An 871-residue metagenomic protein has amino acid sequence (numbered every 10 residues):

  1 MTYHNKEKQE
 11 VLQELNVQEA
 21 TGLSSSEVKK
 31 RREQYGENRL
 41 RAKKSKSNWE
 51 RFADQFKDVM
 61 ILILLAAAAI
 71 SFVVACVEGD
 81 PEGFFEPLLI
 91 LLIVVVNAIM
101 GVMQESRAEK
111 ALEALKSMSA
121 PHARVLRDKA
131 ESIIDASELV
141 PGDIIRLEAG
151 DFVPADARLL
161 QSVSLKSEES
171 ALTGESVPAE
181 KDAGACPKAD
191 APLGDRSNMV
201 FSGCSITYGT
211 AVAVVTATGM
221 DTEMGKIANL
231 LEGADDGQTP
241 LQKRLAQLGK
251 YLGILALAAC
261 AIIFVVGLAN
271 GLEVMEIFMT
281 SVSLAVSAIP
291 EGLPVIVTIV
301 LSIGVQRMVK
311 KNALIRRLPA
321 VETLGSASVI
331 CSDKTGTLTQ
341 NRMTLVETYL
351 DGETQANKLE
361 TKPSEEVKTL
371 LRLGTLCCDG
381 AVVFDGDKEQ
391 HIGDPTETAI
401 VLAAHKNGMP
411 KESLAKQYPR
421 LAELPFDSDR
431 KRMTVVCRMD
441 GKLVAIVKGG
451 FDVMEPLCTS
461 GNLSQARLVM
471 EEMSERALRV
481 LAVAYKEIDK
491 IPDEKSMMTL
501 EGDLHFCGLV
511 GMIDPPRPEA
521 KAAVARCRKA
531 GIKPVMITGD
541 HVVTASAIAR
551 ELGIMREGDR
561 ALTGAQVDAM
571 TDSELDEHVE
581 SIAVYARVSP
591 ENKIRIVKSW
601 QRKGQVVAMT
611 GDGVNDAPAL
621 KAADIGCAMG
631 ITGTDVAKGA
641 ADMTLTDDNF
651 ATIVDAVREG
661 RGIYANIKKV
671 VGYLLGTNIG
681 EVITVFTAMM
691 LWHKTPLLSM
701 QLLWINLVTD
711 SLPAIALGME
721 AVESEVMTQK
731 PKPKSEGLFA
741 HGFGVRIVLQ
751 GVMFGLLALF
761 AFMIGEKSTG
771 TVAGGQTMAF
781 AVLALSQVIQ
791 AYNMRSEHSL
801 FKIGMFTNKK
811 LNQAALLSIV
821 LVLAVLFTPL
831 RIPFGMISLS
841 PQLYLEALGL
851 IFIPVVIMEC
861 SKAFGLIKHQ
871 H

Functional and structural regions predicted by a protein language model:
M1-T728, L738-F739, V752, F780 (+1 more regions): Conserved cytosolic headpiece of P-type ATPases
V77, R746-A761: Alpha-helical transmembrane segments of multi-pass integral membrane proteins
G604, V657, R661, L756-S768 (+1 more regions): Alpha-helix capping/termination and helix-coil
M689-M700, F762-G775: Helix-coil boundary and interhelical linker segments in multi-pass alpha-helical membrane proteins
T709, F754, T777-A791: Generic alpha-helical transmembrane segments
P733-V752, V772-T777: Membrane-water interface at loop-to-transmembrane-helix junctions
